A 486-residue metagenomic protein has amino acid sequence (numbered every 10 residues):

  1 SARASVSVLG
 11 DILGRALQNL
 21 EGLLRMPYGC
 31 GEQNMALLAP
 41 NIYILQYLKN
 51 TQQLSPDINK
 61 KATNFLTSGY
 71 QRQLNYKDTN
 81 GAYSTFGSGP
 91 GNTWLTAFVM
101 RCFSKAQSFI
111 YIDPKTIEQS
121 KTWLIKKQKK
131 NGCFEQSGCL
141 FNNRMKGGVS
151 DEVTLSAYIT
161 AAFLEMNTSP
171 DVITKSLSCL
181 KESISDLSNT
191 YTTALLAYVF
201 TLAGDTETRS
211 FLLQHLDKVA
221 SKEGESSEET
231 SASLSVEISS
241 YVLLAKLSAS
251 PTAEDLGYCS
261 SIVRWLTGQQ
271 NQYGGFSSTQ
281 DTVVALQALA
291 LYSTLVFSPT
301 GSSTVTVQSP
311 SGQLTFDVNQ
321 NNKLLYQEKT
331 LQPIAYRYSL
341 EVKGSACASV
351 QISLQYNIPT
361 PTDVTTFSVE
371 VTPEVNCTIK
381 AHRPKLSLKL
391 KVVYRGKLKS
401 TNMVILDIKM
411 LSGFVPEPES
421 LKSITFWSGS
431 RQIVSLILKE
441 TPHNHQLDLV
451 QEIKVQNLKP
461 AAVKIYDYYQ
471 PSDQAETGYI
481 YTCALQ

Functional and structural regions predicted by a protein language model:
S1-A4, K121, N142-Q486: Long, domain-scale non-catalytic interaction/scaffolding regions in large secretory-pathway and trafficking proteins
S1-V149, S156-A157, A162, L177 (+3 more regions): Extended, solvent-exposed functional surface patches
